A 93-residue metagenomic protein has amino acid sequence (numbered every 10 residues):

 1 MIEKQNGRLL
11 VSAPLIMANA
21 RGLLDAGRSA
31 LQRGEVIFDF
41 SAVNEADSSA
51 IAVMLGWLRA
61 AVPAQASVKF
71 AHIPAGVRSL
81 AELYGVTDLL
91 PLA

Functional and structural regions predicted by a protein language model:
M1-S49, G56-A93: STAS-like cytosolic regulatory interaction modules
